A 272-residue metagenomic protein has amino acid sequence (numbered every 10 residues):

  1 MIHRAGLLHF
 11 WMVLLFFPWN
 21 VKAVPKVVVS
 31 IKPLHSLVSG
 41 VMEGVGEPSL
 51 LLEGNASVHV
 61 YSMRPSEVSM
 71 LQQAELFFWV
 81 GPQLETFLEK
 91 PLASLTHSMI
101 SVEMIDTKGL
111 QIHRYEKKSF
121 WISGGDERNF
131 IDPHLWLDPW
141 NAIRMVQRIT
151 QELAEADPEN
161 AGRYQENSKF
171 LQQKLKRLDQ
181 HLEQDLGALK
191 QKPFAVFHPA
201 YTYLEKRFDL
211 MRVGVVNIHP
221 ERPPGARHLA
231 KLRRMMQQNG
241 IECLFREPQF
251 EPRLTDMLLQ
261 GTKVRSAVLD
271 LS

Functional and structural regions predicted by a protein language model:
M1-F10: Bacterial N-terminal signal peptides that target proteins for export
F10-W11, V21: Cleavable N-terminal signal peptides
A23-S272: Extracytoplasmic metal-acquisition and chelation regions
